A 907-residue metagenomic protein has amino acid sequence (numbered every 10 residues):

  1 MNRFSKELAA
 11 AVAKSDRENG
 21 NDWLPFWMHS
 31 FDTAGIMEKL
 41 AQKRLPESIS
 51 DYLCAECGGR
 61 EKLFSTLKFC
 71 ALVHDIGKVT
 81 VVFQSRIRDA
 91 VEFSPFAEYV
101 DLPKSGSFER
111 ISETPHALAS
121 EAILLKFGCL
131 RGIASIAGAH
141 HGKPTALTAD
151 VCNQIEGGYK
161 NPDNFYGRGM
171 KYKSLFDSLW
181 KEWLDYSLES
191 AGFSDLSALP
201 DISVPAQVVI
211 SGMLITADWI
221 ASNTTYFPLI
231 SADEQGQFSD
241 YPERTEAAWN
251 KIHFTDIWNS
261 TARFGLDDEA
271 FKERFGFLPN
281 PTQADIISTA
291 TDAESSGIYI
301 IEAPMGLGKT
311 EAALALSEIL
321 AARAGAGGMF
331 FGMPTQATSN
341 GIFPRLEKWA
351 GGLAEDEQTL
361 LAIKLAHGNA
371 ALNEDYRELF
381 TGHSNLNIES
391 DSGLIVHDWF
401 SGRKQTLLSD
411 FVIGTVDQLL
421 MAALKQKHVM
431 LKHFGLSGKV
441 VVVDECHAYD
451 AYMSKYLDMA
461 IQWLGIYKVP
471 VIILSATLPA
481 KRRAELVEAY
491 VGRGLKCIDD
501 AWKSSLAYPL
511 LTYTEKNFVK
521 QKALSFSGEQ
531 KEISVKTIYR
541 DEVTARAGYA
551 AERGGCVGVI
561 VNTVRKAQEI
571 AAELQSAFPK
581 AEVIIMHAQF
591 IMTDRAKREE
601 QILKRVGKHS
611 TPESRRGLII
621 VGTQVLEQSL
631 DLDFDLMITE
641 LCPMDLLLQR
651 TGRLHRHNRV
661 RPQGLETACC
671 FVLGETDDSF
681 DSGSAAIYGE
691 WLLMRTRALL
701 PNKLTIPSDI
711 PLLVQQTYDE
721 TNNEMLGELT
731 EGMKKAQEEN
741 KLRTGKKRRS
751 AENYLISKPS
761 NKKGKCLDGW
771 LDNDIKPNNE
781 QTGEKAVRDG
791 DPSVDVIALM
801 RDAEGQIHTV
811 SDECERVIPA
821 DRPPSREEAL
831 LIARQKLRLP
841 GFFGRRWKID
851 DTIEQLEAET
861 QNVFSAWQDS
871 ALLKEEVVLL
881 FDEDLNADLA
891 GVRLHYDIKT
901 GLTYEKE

Functional and structural regions predicted by a protein language model:
N2-R263: Accessory nucleic-acid engagement/destabilization modules that flank
I133, R483, Q530-E532, D541-G548 (+3 more regions): C-terminal helicase lobe and adjacent C-terminal extensions/tails of nucleic-acid helicase motors
G265-E302: Conserved pre-motif I regulatory segment
S295-S317, Y449, S475: Walker A/P-loop
G327-A350, L365-A371, L478-R482, V564: Conserved Walker A/P-loop ATP-binding site and its immediately adjacent core in helicase/helicase-like ATPase domains
L346-F411, V416-L420: A substrate-engagement module of RecA-like helicase motors
F434-V440, H447-K520: Post-DEXD/H (motif II) to motif III coupling segment of the RecA-like Helicase ATP-binding lobe
L495-A567: Conserved interdomain linker/interface between the two RecA-like ATPase lobes of SF2 helicase motors
